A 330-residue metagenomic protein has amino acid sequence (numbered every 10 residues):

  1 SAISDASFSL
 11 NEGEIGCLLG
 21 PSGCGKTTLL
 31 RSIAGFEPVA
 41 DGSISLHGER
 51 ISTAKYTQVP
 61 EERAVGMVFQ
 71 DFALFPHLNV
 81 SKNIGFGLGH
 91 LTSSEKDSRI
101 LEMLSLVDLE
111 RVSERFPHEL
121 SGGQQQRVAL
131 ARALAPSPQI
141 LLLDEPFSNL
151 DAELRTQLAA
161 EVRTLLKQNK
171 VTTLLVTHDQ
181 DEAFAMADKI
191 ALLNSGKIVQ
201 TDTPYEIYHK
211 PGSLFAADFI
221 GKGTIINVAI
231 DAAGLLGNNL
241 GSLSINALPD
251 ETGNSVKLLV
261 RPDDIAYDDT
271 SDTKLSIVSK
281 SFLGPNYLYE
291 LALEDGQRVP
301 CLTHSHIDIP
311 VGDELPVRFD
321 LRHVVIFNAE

Functional and structural regions predicted by a protein language model:
A2-N11, G42: Conserved beta-strand
L19-P21: The feature captures the beta-strand-to-loop junction immediately N-terminal to the Walker
T27-L30, V128: ABC ATPase nucleotide-binding domain helices that frame the ATP-binding cleft
A34: Helix-to-loop junction immediately C-terminal to a conserved catalytic motif
A40-S43, S195: Conserved coupling/switch loops of ABC nucleotide-binding domains, chiefly the family-specific signature
S43-R63, T92: ABC ATPase NBD Q-loop/coupling interface
P60, A64-G66, Q70, L74-F215: ABC ATPase nucleotide-binding domains
G223, G234-E330: Non-catalytic connector elements of ABC transporters
